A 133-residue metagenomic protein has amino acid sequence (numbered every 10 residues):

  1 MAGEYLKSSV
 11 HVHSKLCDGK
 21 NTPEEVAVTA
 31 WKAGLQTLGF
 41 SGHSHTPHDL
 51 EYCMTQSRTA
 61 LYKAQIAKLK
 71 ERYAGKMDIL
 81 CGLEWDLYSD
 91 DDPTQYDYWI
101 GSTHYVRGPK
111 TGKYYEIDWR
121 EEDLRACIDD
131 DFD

Functional and structural regions predicted by a protein language model:
M1-L87: An N-terminally biased module of ancient metal coordination in phosphate/nucleic-acid-related enzymes
Y52, Q56-D133: Extended substrate/RNA-proximal surfaces in nucleic-acid metabolism proteins
